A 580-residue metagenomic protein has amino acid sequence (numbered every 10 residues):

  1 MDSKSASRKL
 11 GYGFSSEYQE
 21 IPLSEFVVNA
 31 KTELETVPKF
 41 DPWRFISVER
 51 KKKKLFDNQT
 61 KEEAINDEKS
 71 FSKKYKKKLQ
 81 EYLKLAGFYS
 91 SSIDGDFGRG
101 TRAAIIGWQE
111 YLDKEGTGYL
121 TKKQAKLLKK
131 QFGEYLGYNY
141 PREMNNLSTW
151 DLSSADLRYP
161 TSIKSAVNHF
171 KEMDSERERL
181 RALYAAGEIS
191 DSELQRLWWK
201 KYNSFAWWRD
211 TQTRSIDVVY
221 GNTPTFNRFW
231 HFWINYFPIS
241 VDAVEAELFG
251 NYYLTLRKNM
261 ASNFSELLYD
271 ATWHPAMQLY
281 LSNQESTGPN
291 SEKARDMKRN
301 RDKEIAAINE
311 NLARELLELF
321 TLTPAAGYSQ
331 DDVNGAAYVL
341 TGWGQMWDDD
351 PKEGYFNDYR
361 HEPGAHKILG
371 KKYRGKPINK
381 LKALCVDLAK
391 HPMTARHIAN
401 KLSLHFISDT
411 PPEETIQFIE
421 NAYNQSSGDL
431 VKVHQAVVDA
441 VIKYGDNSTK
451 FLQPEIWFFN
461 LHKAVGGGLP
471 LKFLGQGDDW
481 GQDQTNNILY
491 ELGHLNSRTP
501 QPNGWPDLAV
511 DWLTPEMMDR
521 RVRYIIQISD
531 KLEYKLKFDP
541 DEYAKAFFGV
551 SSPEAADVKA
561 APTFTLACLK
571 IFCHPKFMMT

Functional and structural regions predicted by a protein language model:
M1-I65, G107, E134, Y138-S148 (+3 more regions): Flexible, low-complexity segments enriched for small/polar residues
D2-D57, G137-N259, Q284, S291-K293: N-terminal accessory alpha/beta regions
F14-Q19, N66-Q131: Short acidic, glycine/serine/threonine-rich helix-capping segments at coil-helix boundaries
E17-Y18, S91-G95, G116-L120, V244-A246 (+7 more regions): Surface-exposed patches in mature extracellular/periplasmic domains of secreted proteins
D57-I65, A86-G87, D210-T213: Acidic/histidine-rich, surface-exposed loop or edge segments in extracytoplasmic proteins
F71-K74, Y220-T225, A307, G327-D331 (+3 more regions): Structural motif
K84-G87, S91, F237-V241, M260 (+5 more regions): Structural motif corresponding to the C-terminal cap of alpha-helices
R177, R181-K200, D210-R214, E247-P470: Active-site substrate-binding loop specific to GH73 endo-beta-N-acetylglucosaminidase modules in bacterial autolysins
